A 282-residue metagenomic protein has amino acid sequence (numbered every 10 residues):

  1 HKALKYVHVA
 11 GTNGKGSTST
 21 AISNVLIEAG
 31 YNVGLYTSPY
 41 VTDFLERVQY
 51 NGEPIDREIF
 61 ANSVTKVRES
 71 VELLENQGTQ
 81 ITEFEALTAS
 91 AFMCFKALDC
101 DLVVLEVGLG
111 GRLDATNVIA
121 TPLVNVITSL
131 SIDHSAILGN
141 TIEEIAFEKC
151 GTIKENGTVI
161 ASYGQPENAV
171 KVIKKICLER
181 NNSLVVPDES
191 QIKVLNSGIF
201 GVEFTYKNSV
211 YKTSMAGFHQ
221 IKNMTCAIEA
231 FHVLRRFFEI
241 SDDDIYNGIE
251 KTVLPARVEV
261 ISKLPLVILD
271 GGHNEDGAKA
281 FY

Functional and structural regions predicted by a protein language model:
H1-V41, V124-V126: Walker A (P-loop) phosphate-binding motif
H8, Y40, H134-S135, H273: Histidine-centered active-site/metal-ligand motif
I22, A91, I173: Aromatic/hydrophobic pocket-lining residues that form π-stacking "cages" and hydrophobic walls in ligand
E28-A120, A136-L138: ATP-dependent carboxylate-amine ligase catalytic core
L74-E75, L98-E106, P122-K207, M224-D243: Acidic, Mg2+-coordinating active-site environments of NTP-dependent enzymes
G78-T82, V159-S162, I268-L269: Short catalytic-loop micro-motif centered on adjacent basic/acidic residues
L102-L105, L113-V126, L130-H134, E144 (+1 more regions): Nucleotide phosphate-binding/pyrophosphate-handling subdomain across enzymes that bind or process nucleotide phosphates
